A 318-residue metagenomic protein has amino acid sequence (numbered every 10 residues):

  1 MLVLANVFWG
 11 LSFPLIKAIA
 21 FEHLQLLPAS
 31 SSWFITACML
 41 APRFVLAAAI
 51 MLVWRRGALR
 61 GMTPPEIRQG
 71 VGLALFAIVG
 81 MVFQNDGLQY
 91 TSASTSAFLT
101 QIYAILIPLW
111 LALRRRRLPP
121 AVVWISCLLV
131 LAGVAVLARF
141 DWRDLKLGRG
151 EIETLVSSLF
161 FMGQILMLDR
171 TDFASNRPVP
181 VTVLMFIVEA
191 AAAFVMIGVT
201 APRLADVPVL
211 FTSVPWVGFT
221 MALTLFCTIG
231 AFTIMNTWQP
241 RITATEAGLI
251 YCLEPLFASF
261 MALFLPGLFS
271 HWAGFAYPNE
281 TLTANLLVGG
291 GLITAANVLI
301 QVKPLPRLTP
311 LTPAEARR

Functional and structural regions predicted by a protein language model:
M1-C38, L75, V79, F83 (+5 more regions): Glycine-/small-residue-enriched transmembrane alpha-helix faces in small-molecule transporters and effluxers
M1-L4, S30-V53, R68, W124-A132 (+4 more regions): Hydrophobic alpha-helical transmembrane segments of multi-pass integral membrane proteins, especially transporters
V7-G10, P14, V45, A74 (+10 more regions): Hydrophobic/small/kink-forming positions within alpha-helical transmembrane segments of polytopic membrane proteins
A18, E22, V45-T63, L131-L145 (+4 more regions): Membrane-interface helix-cap regions at the ends of transmembrane helices in multi-pass membrane proteins
Q25, W33-A37, V82-T100, R177 (+2 more regions): Structural motif at transmembrane-helix junctions in multi-pass transporters
L27, Q84, Y103-I125, L256-A284: C-terminal transmembrane-helix exit sites in multi-pass transporters
L40, F44, R139-F140, T245 (+1 more regions): C-terminal-most transmembrane helix of multi-pass membrane proteins
R56-S96, V136, T224-I242: Specific transmembrane alpha-helical segments of multi-pass solute transporters/efflux pumps, especially DMT/EamA
